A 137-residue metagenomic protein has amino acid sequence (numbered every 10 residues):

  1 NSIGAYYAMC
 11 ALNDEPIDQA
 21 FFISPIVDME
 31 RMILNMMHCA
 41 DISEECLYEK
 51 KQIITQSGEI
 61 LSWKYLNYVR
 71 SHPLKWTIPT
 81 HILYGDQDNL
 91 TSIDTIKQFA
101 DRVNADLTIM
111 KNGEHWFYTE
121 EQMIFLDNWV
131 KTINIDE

Functional and structural regions predicted by a protein language model:
N1-A8: Gly/Ala-rich beta-loop-alpha elbow adjacent to hydrolase catalytic centers
A11-L12: Aromatic pocket-lining residues of Rossmann-like dinucleotide-binding sites
P16-Q98, R102-I109, E114-W129, I133-D136: The alpha/beta-hydrolase serine catalytic core
